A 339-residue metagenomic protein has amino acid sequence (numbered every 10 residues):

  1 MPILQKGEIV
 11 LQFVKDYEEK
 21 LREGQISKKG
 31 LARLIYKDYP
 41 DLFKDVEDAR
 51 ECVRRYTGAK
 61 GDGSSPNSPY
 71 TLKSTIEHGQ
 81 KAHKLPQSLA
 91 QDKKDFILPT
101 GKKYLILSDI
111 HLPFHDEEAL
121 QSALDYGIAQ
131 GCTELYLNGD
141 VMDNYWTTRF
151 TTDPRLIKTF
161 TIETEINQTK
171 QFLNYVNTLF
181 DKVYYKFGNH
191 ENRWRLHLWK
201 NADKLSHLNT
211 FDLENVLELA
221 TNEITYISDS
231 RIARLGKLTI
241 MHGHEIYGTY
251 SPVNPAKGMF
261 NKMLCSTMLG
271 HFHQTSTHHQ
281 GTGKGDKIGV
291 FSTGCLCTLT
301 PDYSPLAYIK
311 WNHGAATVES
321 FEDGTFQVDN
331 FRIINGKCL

Functional and structural regions predicted by a protein language model:
M1-Y17: Basic, short loop/linker segments at the boundary and entry of helix-turn-helix/winged-helix-like folds
V14-Y39: Short, charged amphipathic recognition helices of the HTH superfamily and cognate SANT/SANTA-like modules
K29, D41-K73: Major-groove recognition helix of helix-turn-helix-like DNA-binding domains
G79-E117, L235-G236: Mobile, glycine- and charge-enriched loop segments and immediately flanking short secondary-structure elements within
K102-Y104, E134-Y136, L238-T239, S266-M268: Structural motif
L107, L112-A220: Core catalytic region of metal-dependent phosphoesterases/phosphodiesterases, especially metallo-beta-lactamase-like
N201-T239, G243, Y250-V253, S292-C297: Active-site-proximal loop/helix segment associated with metal-binding centers of metalloenzymes
M241-F331, G336: Conserved beta-sheet core of the metallophosphoesterase superfamily
